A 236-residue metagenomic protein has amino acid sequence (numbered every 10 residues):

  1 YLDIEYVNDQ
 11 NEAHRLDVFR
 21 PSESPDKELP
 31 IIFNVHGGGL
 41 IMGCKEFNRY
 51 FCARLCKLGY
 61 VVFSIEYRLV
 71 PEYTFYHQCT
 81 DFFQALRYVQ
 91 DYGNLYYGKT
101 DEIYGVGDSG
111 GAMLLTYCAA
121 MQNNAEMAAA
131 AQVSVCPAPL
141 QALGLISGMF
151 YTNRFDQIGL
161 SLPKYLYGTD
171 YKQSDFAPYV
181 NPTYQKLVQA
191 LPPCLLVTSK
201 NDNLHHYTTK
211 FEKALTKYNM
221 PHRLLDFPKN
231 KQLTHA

Functional and structural regions predicted by a protein language model:
Y1-A236: Alpha/beta-hydrolase superfamily serine-hydrolase fold, recognizing
